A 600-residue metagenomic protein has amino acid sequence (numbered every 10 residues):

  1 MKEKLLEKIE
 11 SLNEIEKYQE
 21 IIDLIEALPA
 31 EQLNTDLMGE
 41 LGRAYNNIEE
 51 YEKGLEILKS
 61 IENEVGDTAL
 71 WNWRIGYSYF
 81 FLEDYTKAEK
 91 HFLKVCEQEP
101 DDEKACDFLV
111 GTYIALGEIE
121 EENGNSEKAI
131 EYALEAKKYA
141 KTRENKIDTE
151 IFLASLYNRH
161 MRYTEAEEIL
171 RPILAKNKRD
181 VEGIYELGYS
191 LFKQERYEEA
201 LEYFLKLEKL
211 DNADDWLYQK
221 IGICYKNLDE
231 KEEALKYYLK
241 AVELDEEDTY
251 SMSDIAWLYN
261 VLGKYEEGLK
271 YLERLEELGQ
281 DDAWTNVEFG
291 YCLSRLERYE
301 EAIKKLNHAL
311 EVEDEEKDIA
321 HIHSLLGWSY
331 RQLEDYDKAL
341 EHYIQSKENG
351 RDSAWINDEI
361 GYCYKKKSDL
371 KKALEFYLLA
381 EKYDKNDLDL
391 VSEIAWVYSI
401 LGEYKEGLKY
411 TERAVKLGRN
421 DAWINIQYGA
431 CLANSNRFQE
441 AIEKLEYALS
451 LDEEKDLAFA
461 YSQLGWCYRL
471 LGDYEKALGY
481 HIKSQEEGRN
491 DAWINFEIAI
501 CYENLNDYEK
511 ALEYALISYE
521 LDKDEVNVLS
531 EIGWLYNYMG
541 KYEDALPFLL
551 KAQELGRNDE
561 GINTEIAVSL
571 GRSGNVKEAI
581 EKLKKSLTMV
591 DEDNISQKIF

Functional and structural regions predicted by a protein language model:
E3, D36, R43, L70 (+20 more regions): Start-of-helix register in tetratricopeptide repeats
E14, N47, F81, A115 (+14 more regions): Register position in tetratricopeptide repeats
L28, S60-I61, V95, A136 (+13 more regions): Canonical positions in the second alpha-helix
A30-E31, E64, Q98, Y139-T142 (+13 more regions): Structural marker of alpha-solenoid helical repeat scaffolds
E40, R74, F108, A115 (+14 more regions): Canonical tetratricopeptide repeat
